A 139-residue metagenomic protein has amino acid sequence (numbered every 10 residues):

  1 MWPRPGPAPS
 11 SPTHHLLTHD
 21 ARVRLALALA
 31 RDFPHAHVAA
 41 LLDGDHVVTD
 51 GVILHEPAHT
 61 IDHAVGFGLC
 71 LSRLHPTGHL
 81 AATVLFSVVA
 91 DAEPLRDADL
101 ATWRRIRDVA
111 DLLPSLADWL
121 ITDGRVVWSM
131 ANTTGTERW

Functional and structural regions predicted by a protein language model:
M1-W139: Polybasic/polar functional segments that serve as interface/processing modules
